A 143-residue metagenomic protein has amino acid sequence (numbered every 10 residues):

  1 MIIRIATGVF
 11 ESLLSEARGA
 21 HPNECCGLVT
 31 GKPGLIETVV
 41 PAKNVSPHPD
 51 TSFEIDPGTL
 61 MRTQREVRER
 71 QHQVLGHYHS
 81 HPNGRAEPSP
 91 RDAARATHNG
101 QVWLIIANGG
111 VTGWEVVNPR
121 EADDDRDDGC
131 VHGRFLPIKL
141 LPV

Functional and structural regions predicted by a protein language model:
M1-G27, K32-G76, S80-V143: MPN/JAMM (Mov34/JAB) isopeptidase/deubiquitinase module and associated MPN-bearing subunits/adaptors in ubiquitin
